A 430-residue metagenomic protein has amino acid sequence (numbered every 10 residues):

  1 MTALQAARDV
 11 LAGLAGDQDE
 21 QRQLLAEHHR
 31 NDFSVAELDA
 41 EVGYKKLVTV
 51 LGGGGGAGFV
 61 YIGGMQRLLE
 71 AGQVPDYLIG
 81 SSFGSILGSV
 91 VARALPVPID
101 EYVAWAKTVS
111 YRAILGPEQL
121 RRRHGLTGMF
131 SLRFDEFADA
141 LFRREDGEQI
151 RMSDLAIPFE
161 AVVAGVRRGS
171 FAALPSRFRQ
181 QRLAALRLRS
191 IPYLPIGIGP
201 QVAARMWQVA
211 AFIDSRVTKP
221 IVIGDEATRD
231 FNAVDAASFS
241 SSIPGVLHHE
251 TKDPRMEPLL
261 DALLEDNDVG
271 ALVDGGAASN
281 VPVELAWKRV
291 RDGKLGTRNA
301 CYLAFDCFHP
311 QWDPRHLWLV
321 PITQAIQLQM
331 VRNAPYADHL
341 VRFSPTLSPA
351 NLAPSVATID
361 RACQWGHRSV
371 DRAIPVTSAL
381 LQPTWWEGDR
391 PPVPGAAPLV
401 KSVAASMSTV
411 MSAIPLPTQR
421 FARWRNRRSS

Functional and structural regions predicted by a protein language model:
M1-G16: Phosphate-/polyanion-interacting regions in eukaryotic proteins
A15-L78, S430: Helix-rich "cap/lid" substructures immediately adjacent to catalytic or cofactor-binding pockets
G54, G64, G84, A161 (+3 more regions): Conserved small-residue
G55-R144, G165-R167, F171-L194, P375 (+1 more regions): Patatin-like phospholipase
V109-I114, M129-F130, R177-L183, G224-E226 (+14 more regions): Lipid deacylating catalytic domains
R143-F159: A short alpha-helix-loop-beta-strand transition element characteristic of N-terminal alpha/beta dinucleotide-binding
E160-K288: Active-site gating loop/helix substructures
L272, A277-S279, V290-A300, A304-Q311 (+1 more regions): C-terminal helical/tail subdomains of lipid-metabolizing enzymes
